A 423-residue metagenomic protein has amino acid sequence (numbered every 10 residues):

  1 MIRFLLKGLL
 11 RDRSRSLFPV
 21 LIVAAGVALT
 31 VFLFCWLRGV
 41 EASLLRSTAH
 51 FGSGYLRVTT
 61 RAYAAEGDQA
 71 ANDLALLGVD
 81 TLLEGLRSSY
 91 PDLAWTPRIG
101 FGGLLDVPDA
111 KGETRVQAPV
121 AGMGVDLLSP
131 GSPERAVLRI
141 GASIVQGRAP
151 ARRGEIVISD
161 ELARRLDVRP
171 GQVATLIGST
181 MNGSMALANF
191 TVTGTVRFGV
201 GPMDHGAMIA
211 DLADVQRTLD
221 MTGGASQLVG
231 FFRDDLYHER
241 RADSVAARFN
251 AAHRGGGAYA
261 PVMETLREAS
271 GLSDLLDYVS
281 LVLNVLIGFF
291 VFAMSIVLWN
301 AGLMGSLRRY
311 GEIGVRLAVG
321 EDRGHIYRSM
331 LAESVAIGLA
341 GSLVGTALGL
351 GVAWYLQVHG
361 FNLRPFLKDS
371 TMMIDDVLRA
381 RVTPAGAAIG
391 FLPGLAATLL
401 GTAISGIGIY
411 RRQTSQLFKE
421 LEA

Functional and structural regions predicted by a protein language model:
M1-V31, G324, R411, Q416-A423: N-terminal Sec/SRP start-transfer signal
R13-V40, D277-E312, V335-V344, L392-L400: Hydrophobic alpha-helical transmembrane segments of multi-pass inner-membrane transport and secretion
A28-L56, Y63, A353, G360: Alpha-helical transmembrane segments
R61-E66, A71-G223: A structural signal for hydrophobic secondary-structure junctions, strongest on transmembrane helix-loop-helix units
R169, D322-R323, T383, Q413: Short coil/turn motifs that cap or connect alpha-helices
D234, R240-S244, R248-S295, G305-L307: Peri-transmembrane interface segments
G302-G305, E312-Q357, I389, P393: Transmembrane alpha-helical interface segments in multi-pass membrane proteins
V344-F391, A403-G406: Short helix-loop junctions at transmembrane helix boundaries
